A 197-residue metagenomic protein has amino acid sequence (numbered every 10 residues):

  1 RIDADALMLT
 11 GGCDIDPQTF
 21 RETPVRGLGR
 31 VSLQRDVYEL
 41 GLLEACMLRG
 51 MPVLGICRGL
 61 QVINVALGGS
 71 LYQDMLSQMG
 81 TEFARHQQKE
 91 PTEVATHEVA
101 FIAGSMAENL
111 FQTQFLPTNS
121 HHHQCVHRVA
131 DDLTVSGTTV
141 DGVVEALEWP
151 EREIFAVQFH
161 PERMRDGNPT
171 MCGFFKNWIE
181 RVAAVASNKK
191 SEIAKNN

Functional and structural regions predicted by a protein language model:
R1-L9, S32-R49, L76-N197: Amide-donor transfer/coupling interface in amidating biosynthetic enzymes
G12-I15: Short glycine-rich anion-binding loops that position phosphate/pyrophosphate groups of nucleotides and phosphorylated
P17-S32, G167-N168: Glycine/threonine-rich flexible loop motifs
G55, G59, N64: Gly/Ala-rich beta-loop-alpha elbow adjacent to hydrolase catalytic centers
R58, G69-S70: Active-site helix adjacent to the Tyr-X3-Lys
N64, Y72, L76: A short local structural element in Rossmann-fold oxidoreductases
